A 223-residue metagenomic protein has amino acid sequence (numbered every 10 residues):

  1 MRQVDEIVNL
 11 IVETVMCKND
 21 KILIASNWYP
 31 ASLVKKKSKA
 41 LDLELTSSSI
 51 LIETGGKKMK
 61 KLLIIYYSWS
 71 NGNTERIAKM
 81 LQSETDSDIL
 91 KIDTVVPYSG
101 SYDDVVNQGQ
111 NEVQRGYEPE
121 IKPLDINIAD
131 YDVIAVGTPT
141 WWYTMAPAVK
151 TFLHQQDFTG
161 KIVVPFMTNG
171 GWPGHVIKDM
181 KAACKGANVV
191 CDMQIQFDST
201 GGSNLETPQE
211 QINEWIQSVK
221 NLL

Functional and structural regions predicted by a protein language model:
T14, N19-I22, K36-K37, K58: Polybasic, lysine-rich low-complexity intrinsically disordered segments
T46-V136, Y143-M145, K150, H154 (+3 more regions): N-terminal beta1-alpha1-beta2 submodule of the flavodoxin-like/Rossmannoid cofactor-binding fold
V136-G137, P165: Redox-cofactor binding/interface segments in oxidoreductases and associated redox assembly factors
P139-W142, N169: Short glycine-rich anion-binding loops that position phosphate/pyrophosphate groups of nucleotides and phosphorylated
H154-G160, C184: Short, conserved loop/helix-junction motifs that constitute active-site signature segments in enzyme catalytic cores
V164-S199: Short, glycine-/small-residue-rich phosphate/pyrophosphate-handling segment
